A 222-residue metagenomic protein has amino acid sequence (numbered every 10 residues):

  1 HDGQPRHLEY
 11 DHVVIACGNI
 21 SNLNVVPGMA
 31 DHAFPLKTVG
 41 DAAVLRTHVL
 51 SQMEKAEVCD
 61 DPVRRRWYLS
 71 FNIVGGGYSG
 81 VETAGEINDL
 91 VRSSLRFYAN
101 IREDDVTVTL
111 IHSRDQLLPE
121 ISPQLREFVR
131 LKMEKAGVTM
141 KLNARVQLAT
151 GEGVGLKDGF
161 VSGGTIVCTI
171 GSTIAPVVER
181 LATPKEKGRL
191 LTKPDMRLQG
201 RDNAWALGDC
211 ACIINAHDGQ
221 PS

Functional and structural regions predicted by a protein language model:
H1-N72, L156, V167: FAD-binding core/adjacent interface of flavoenzyme oxidoreductases
G18-S21, A84, S172-T173: Short glycine-rich anion-binding loops that position phosphate/pyrophosphate groups of nucleotides and phosphorylated
I20, S79, Q116: Conserved Rossmann-like nucleotide-cofactor binding loop
H32-D60, E152-G153, F160-S222: FAD-site-proximal beta/loop scaffold in flavoenzymes
T47-E103: Rossmann-like NAD(P)H-binding beta-loop-alpha module
V74, V81, I111, L207-G208: Active-site flanking residues adjacent to catalytic metal/cofactor-binding acidic residues
N88-P194, L198-G200: A Rossmann-like FAD-binding core segment of flavoenzymes
